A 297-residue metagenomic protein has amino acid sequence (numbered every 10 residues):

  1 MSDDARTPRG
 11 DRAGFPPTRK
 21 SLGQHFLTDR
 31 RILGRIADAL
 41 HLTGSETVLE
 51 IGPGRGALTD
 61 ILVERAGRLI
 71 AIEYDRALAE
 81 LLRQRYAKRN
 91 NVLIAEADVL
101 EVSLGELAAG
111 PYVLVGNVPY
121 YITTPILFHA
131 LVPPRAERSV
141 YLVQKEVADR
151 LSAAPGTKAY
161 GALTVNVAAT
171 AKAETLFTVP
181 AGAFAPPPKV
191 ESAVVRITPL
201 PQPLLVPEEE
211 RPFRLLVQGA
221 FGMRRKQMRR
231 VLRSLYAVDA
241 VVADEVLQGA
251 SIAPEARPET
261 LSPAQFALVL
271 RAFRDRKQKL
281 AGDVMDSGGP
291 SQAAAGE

Functional and structural regions predicted by a protein language model:
M1-G219, Q248-I252, E259, L268-D275 (+1 more regions): Catalytic cores of RNA-modifying enzymes
R233-L235: Short helix-coil junctions and helix-kink-helix linkers
